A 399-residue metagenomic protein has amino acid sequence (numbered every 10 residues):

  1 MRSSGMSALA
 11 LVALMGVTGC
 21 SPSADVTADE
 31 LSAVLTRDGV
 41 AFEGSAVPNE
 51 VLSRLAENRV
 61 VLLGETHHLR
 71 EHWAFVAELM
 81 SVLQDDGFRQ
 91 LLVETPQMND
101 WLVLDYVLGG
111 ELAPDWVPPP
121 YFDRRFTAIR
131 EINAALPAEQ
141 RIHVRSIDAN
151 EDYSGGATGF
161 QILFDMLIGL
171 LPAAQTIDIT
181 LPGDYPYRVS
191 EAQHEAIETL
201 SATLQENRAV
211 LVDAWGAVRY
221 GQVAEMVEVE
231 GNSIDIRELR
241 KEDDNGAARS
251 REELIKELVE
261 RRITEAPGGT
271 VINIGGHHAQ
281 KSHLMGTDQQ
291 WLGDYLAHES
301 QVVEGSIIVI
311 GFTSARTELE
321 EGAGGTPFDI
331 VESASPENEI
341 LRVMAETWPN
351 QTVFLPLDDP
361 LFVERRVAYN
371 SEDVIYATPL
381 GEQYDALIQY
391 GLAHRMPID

Functional and structural regions predicted by a protein language model:
M1-S4: Positively charged n-region of N-terminal signal peptides that target proteins for export
S7-T18: Bacterial N-terminal signal peptides
C20-D399: Compositional signal for N-terminal targeting/processing segments
